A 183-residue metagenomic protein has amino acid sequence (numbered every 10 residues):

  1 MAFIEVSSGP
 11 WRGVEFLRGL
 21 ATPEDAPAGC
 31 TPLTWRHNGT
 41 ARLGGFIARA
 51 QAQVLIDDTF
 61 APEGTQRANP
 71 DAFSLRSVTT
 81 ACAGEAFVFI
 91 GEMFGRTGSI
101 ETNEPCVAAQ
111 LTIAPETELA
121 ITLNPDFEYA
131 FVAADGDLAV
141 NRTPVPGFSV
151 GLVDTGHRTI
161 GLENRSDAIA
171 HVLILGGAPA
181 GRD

Functional and structural regions predicted by a protein language model:
M1-D183: Jelly-roll (double-stranded beta-helix
